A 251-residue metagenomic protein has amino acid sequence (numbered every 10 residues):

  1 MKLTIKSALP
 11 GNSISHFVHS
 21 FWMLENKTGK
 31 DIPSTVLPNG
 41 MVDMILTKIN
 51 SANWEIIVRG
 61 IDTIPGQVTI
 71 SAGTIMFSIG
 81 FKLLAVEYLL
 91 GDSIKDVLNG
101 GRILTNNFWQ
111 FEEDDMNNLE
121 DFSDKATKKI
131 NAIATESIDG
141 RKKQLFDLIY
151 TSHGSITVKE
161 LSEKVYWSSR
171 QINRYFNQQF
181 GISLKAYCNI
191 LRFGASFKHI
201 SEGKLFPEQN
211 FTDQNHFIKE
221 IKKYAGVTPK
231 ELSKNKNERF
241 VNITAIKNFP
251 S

Functional and structural regions predicted by a protein language model:
M1-K143, Y150-H153, T157-K159, V165-S169 (+4 more regions): Alpha-helical bundle regulatory/interaction domains
S137, F176-I200, E220-I221, V227-R239: Alpha-helical DNA-contacting segments of helix-turn-helix folds
F146-Y150, G194-F197: Hydrophobic residues on short alpha-helical segments
I172: Nucleotide/phosphate-binding loop and acidic/charged catalytic motifs in nucleotide-binding or -utilizing enzymes
